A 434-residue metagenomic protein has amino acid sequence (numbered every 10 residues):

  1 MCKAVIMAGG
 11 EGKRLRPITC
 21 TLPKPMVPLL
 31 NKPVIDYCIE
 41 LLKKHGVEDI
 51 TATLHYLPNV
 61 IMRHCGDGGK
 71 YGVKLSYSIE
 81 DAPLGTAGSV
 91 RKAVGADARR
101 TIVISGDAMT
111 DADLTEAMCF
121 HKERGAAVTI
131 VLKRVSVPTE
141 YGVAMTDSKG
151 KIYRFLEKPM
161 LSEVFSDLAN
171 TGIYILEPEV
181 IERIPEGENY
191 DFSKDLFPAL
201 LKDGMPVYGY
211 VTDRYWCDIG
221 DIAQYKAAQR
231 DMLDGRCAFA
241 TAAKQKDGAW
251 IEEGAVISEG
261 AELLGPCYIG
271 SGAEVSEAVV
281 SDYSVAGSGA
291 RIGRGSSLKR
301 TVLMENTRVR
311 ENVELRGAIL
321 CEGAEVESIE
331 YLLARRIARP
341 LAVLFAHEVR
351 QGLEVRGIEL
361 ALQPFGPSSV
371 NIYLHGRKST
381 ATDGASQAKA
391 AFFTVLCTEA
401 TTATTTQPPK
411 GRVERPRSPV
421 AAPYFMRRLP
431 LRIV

Functional and structural regions predicted by a protein language model:
M1-I6, R14, V27-E116, G323 (+2 more regions): Conserved N-terminal catalytic core of the sugar/cofactor nucleotidyltransferase
T101-I102, M109, T115-K122, S136-P138 (+1 more regions): Catalytic-core segments of class I nucleotidyltransferases/pyrophosphorylases that form NMP-activated intermediates
R124-K133: A short, conserved acidic/glycine-rich loop-to-beta-strand motif that forms the donor nucleotide-sugar/metal
E188, K202-Y283, G287-G289: Extended, small-residue-rich solenoid/repeat segments and analogous flexible loops that form exposed scaffolds
A243, A249, A255-I257, A261 (+13 more regions): A structural motif detector for beta-strand N-caps
E354-T382, A390, T394-T401, T405-P408: Polybasic, low-complexity intrinsically disordered segments
T382-S386, A390-A391, G411-R417, A421-P423: Positively charged N-terminal leader segments that act as targeting/secretion signals
F425, L429-I433: Short, intrinsically disordered C-terminal tails of secreted or membrane-associated proteins
